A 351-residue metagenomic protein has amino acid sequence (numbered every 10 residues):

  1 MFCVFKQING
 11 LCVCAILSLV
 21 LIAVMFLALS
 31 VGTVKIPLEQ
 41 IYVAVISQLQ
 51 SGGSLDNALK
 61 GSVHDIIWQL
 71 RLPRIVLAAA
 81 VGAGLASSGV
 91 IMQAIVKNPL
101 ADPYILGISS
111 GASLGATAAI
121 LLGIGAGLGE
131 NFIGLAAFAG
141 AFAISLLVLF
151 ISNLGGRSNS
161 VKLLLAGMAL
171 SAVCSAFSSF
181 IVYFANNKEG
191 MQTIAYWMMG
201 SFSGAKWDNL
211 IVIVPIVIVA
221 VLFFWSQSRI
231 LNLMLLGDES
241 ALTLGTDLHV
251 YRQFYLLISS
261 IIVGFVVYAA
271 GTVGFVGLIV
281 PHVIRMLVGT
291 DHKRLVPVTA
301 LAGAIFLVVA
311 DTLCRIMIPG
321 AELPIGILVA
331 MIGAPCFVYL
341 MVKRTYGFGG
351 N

Functional and structural regions predicted by a protein language model:
M1-N351: Alpha-helical transmembrane segments in inner-membrane proteins
